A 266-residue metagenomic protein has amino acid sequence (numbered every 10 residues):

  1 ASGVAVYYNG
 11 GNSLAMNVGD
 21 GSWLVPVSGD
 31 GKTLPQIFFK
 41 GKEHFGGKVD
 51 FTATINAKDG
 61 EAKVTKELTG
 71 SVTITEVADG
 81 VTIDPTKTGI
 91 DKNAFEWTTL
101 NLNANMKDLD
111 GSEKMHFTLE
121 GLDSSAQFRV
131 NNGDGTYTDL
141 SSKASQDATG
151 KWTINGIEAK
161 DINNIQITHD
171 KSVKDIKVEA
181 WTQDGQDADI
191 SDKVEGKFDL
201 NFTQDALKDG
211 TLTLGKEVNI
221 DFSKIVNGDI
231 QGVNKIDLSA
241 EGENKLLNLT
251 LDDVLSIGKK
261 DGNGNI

Functional and structural regions predicted by a protein language model:
A1-G210, I257-G264: Extracellular glycosylation-rich, acidic/polar low-complexity regions of adhesion- and matrix-associated proteins
L109, E113-M115, L122, T203-I266: Acidic, glycine-rich low-complexity segments
